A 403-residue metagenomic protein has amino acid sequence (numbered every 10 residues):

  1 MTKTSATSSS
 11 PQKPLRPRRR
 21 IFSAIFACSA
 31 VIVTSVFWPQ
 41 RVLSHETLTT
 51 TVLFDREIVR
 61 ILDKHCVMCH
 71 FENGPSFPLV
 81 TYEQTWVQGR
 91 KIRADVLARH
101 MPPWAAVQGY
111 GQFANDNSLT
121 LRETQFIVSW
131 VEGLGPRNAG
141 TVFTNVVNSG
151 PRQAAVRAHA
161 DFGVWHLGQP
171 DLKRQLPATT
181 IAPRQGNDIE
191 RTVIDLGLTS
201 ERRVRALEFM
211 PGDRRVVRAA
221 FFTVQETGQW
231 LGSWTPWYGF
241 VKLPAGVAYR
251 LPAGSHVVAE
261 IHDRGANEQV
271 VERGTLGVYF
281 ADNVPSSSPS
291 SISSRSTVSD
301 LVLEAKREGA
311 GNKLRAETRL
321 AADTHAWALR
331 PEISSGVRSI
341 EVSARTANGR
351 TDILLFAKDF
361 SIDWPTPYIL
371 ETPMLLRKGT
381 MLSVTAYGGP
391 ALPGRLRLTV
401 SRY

Functional and structural regions predicted by a protein language model:
T4-V36, Q40: Short, low-complexity, charge-dense intrinsically disordered segments
R41-R202, M210-D213, G254-G265, V270-R273: Aromatic- and Gly/Pro-enriched helix-to-coil junctions and flexible linker segments
K91, R99-A114, R214-A245: A surface-exposed loop-and-adjacent beta-strand signature within N-terminal beta-sandwich domains that mediate ligand
T141-R215, E268-G336, A391-Y403: Solvent-exposed, flexible loop/coil segments flanking beta-strands in beta-rich domains
V204-R205, A248-A266, M374-G389: Noncatalytic modules at the cell exterior or secretory-pathway interfaces, chiefly beta-strand-rich lectin/adhesion
F209, D213-G228, I333, V337-N348: Extended low-complexity, serine/threonine- and proline-enriched intrinsically disordered segments
S233-A253, A266, S361-K378: Beta-sandwich interaction modules
R330-I333, R338-S401: Extended, compositionally biased non-globular segments
